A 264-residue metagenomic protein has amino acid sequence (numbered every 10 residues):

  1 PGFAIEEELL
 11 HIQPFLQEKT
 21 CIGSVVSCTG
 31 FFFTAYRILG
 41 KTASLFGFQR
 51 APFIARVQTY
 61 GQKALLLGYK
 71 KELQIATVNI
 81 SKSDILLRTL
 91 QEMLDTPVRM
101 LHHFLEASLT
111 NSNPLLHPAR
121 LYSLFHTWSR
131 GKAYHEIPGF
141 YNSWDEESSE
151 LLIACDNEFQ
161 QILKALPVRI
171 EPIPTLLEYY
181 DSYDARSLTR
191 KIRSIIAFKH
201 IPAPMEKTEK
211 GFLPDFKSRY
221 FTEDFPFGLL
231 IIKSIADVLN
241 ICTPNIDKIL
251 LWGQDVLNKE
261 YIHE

Functional and structural regions predicted by a protein language model:
G2-G61: Rossmann-like NAD(P)(H) cofactor-binding subdomain of soluble oxidoreductases
E7, T89, E150-Q161, A165 (+2 more regions): A non-catalytic, amphipathic alpha-helix used as a structural packing/dimerization or gating element in enzyme scaffolds
T29, F33, D84, I153 (+3 more regions): A structural signal for well-ordered alpha-helical segments within the folded catalytic domains of diverse enzymes
P52, Q58-C155: Substrate/ligand-engaging "lid" and interaction regions
H135-E146, I173-L176, G211-K217: Short, flexible active-site loops
S148, D156-K210: Small-residue-rich helix-loop
A185-E264: C-terminal helical cap and adjacent loop that interface with cofactors, partners, or active-site loops
